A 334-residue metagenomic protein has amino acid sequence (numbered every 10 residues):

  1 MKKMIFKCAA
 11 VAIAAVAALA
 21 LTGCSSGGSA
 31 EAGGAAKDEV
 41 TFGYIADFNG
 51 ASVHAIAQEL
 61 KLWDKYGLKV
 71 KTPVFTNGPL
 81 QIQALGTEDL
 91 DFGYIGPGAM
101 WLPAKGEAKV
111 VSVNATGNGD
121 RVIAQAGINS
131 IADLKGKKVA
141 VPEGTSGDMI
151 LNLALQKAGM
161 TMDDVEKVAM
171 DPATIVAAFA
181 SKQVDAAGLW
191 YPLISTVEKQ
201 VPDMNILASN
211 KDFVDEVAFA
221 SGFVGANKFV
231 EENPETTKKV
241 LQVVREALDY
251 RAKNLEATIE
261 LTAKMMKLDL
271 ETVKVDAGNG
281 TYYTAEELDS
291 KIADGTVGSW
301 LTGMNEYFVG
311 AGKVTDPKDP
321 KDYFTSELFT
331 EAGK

Functional and structural regions predicted by a protein language model:
M1-E39, A332-K334: Short, low-complexity disordered leader/linker segments with a strong preference for bacterial N-terminal type II
A30-T161, E166-D171, D185-Y191, I206-L207: Short, glycine-/small- and polar/acidic-enriched structural segments that line small-molecule recognition paths
A57-L60, Y66, A84, E88 (+11 more regions): Structured segments of extracytoplasmic/periplasmic soluble domains in secreted or envelope-associated proteins
D91, P97-A99, V168, A173-K264: Pocket-lining segment of extracytoplasmic ligand-binding domains
N114-A124, D203-V230, T281-Y282, K321 (+1 more regions): Periplasmic-binding protein-like
M162-V165, K267-G278, V314-D322: Short, surface-exposed acidic
E231-A311: Secondary-structure end/capping motifs
L301-K334: Conserved C-terminal helix/tail region of periplasmic/extracytoplasmic solute-binding proteins
